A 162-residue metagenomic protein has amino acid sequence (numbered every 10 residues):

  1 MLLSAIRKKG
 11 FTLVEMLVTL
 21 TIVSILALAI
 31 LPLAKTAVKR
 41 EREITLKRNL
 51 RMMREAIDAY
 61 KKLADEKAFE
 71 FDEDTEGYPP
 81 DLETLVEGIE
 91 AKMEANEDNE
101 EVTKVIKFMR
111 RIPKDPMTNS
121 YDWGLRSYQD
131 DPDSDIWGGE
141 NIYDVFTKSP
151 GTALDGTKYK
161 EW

Functional and structural regions predicted by a protein language model:
M1-K9: N-terminal leader/signal peptides at the extreme start of proteins
K9, E15-V18: Internal alpha-helical transmembrane segments of multi-pass membrane proteins, especially GPCRs
L17-P32: Alpha-helical hydrophobic helix detector
A29-E41: Transmembrane signal-anchor/signal-peptide helices with a preference for the extracytoplasmic
V38-D65, G77: Membrane-proximal N-terminal amphipathic helix
D58-W162: Low-complexity, acidic interaction segments enriched in glycine
